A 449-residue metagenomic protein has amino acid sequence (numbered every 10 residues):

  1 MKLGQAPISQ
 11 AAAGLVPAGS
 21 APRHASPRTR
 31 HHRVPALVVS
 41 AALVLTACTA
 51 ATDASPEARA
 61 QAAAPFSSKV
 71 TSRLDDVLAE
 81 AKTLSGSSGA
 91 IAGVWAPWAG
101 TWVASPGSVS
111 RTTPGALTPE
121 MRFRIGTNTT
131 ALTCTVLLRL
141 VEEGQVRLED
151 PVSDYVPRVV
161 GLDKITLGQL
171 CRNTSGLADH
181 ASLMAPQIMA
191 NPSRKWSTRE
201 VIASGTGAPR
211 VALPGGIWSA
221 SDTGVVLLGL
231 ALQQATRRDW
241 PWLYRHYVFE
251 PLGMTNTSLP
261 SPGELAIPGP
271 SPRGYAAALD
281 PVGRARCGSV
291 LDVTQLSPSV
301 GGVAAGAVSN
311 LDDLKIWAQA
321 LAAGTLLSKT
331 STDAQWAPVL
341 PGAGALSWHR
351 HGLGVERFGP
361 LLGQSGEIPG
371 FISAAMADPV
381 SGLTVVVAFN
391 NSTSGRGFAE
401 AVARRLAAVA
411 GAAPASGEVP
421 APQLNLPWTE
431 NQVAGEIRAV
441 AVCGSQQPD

Functional and structural regions predicted by a protein language model:
K2-E57: Secretory targeting and sorting signals
C48-W102, L291-D449: Catalytic loop of the DD-peptidase/beta-lactamase superfamily, centered on the K-T-G motif and neighboring
R59, W95, S108-S110, D150-R158 (+3 more regions): Short linear capping/connector segments at secondary-structure termini
L78, W98, T133, L137 (+6 more regions): Residue-level preference for non-acidic, small/hydrophobic
K82, G100-V109, A116, R124: N-terminal carbohydrate-binding/catalytic regions of secreted carbohydrate-active enzymes
S85-S88, T112-L170, A212-S221, G302-A305 (+1 more regions): Short active-site loop at a secondary-structure junction that contains or immediately precedes the catalytic residue(s)
I91-G93, R124, Q169-C171, S219 (+4 more regions): Structural recognition of the beta-strand scaffold that forms the well-ordered cores of secreted hydrolase catalytic
K164-L361, S365-E367: Short, surface-exposed loop or secondary-structure junction motifs that flank catalytic or metal-binding residues
